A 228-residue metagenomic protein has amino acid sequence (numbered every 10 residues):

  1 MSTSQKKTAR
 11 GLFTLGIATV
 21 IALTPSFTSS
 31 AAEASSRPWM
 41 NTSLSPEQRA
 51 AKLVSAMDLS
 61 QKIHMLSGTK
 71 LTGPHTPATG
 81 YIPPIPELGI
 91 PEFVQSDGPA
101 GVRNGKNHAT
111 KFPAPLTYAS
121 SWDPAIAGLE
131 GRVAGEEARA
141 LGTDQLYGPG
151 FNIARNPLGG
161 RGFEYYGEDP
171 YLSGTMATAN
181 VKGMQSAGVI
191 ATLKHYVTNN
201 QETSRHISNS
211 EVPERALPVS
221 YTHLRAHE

Functional and structural regions predicted by a protein language model:
M1, L23-F27: Intrinsic disorder/low-complexity segments
T3-T14: Bacterial N-terminal signal peptides that target proteins for export
T14-T24: Bacterial N-terminal signal peptides
S26-F27, A31-R225: Glycoside hydrolase catalytic-domain context in secreted enzymes
E228: A short, basic/aromatic helix-end/turn motif that makes direct DNA contacts
